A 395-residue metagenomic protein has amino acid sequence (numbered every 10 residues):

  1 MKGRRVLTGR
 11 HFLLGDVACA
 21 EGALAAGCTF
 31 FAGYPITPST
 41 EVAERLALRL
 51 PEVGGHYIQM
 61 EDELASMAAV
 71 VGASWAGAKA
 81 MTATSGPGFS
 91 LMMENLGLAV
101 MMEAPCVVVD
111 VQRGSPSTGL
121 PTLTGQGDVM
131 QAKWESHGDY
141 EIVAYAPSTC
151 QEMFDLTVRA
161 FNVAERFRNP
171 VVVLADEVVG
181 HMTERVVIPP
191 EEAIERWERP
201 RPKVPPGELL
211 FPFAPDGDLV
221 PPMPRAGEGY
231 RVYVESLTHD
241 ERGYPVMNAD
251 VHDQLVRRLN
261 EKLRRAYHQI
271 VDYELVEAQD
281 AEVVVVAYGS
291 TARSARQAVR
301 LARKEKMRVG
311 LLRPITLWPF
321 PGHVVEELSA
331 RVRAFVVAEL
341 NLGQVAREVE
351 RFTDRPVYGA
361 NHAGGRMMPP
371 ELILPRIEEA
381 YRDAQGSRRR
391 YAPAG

Functional and structural regions predicted by a protein language model:
M1-H137, E141, V158, E177 (+4 more regions): Thiamine diphosphate
L14-A18, L263-V283, R296: Glycine-/acidic-rich phosphate or pyrophosphate-binding loops and their flanking alpha/beta elements
A47-E52, E261-R265, Q297-L311, D354-P356: Short helix-loop-beta junction
I142-P206, A334, L372-G395: Structural signature of the thiamine diphosphate
V171-E274: Conformationally flexible catalytic loops at phosphate/diphosphate-handling active centers
S290-L328: Generic long, charged, amphipathic alpha-helical segments
E339-G395: Peripheral docking tails and interdomain loops at the edges of cofactor- or intermediate-handling domains
